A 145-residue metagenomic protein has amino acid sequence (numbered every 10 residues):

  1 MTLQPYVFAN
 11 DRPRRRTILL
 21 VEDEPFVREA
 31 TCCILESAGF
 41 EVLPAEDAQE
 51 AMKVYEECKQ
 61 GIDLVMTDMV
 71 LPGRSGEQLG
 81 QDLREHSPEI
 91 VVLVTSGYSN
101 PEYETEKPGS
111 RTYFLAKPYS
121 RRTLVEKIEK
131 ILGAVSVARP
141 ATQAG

Functional and structural regions predicted by a protein language model:
M1-L19, C32, A38, E56 (+7 more regions): Non-catalytic signal-transmission and effector/linker regions of two-component phosphorelay proteins
E22: Conserved acidic carboxylate
R28, P72: The feature encodes the CheY-like receiver
G39-E50, V54, L115: Short hydrophobic/Thr-rich beta-strand motif most characteristic of the beta2 strand and flanking loop of CheY-like
D47-E50, S75-L79: Acidic catalytic/metal-coordinating carboxylates
D68: Active-site residues of response regulator receiver
Y98-E102: Negatively charged, flexible loop motifs adjacent to catalytic sites in prokaryotic signal transduction proteins
